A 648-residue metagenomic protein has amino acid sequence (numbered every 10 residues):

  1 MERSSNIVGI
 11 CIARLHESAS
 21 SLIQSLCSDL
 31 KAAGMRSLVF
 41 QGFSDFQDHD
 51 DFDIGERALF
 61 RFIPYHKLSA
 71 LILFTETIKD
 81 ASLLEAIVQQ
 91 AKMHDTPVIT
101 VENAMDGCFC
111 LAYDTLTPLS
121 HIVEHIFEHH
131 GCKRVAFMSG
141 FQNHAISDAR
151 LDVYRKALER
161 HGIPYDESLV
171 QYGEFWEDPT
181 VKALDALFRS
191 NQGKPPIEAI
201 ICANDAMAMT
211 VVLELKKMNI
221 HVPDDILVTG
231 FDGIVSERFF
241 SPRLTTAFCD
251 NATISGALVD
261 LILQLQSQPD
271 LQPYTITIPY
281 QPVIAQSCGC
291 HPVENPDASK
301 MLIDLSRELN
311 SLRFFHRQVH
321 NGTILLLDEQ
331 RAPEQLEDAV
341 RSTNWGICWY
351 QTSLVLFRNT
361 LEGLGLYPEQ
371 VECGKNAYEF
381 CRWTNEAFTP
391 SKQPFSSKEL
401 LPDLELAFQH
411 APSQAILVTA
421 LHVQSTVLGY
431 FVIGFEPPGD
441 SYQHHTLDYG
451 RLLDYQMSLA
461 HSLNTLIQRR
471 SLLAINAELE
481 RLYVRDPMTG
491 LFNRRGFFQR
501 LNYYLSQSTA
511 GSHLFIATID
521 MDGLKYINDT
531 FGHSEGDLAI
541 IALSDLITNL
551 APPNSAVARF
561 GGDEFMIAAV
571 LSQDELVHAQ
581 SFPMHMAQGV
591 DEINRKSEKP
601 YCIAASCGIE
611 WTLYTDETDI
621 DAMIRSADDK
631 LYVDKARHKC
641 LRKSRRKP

Functional and structural regions predicted by a protein language model:
M1-E124, A206-A208: Alpha-helical recognition/docking segments in bacterial nutrient-uptake and carbohydrate-utilization systems
R3, D106-F137, D148-K156, E177-L187 (+2 more regions): Hydrophobic alpha-helical segments within soluble ligand-binding/sensing domains
M35, T323, L473-R494, Y503: Amphipathic HAMP/coiled-coil signal-transducing linker helices that couple sensory inputs to cytosolic output domains
T115, A186-V293: Flexible loop/turn connectors
A298-S299, H533, Q580-P583, A587 (+2 more regions): Catalytic-core segments of nucleotide cyclases and related cyclic-nucleotide turnover enzymes
S441-N464, R470-E478: Amphipathic alpha-helical "output/dimerization" segments
N493-F515, D522-N549, A558-G562, M566-I567 (+4 more regions): Conserved long alpha-helical elements within nucleotide-processing catalytic cores of c-di-GMP signaling and class III
S555-R559, Y601: A short pre-motif secondary-structure segment
